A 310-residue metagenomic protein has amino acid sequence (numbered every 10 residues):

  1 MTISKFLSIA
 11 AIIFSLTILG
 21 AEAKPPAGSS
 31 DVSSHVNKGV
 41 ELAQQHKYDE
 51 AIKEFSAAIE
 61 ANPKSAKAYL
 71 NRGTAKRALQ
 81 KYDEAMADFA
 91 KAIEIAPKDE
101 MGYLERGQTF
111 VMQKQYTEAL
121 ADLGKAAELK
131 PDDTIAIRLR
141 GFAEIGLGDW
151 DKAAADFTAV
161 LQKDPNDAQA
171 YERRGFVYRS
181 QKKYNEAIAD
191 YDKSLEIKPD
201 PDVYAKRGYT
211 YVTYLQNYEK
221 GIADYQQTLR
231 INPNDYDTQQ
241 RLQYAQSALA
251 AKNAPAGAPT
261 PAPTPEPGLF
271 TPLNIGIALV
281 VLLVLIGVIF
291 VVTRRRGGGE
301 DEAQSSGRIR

Functional and structural regions predicted by a protein language model:
V32-S33, A66-K67, E100-M101, T134-I135 (+4 more regions): Helix-start (N-cap) detector for alpha-helical repeat units in TPR-like alpha-solenoids, especially tetratricopeptide
V40, T74, Q108, F142 (+3 more regions): Residue-level recognition of tetratricopeptide repeat
Q44-Q45, A78-L79, M112-Q113, L139 (+4 more regions): Register position in tetratricopeptide repeats
K53, A57-E60, K91-E94, K125-E128 (+3 more regions): Conserved structural position within tetratricopeptide repeats
G297-R310: Cytoplasmic C-terminal tails of single-pass
